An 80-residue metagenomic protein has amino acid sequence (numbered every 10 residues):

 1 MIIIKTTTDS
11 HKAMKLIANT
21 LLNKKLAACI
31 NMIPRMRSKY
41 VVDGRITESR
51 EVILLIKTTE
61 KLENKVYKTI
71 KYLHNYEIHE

Functional and structural regions predicted by a protein language model:
M1-E80: Positively charged, small/polar-rich N-terminal and surface patches that mediate targeting and assembly and bind
